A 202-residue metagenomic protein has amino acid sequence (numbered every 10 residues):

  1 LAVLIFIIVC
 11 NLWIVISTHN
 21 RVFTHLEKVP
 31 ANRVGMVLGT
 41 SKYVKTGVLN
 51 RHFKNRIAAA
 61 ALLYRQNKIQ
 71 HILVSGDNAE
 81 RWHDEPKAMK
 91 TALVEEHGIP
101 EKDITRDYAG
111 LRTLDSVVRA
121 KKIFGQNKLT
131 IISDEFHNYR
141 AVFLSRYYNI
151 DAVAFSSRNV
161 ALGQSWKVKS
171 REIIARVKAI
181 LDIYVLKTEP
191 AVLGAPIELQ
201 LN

Functional and structural regions predicted by a protein language model:
L1-A31, A191-E198: N-terminal membrane-anchoring alpha-helices
I14-S170: A structural signal for short, hydrophobic/glycine-enriched beta-strand patches
K45, H71, F143, A175 (+2 more regions): Residue-level detector of solvent-exposed, low-hydrophobicity positions
K169-T188: A transmembrane-helix-recognition feature enriched in membrane-embedded lipid enzymes and envelope glyco-/phospholipid
D182-N202: Acidic/histidine-enriched, glycine/proline-rich intrinsically disordered or flexible terminal extensions
